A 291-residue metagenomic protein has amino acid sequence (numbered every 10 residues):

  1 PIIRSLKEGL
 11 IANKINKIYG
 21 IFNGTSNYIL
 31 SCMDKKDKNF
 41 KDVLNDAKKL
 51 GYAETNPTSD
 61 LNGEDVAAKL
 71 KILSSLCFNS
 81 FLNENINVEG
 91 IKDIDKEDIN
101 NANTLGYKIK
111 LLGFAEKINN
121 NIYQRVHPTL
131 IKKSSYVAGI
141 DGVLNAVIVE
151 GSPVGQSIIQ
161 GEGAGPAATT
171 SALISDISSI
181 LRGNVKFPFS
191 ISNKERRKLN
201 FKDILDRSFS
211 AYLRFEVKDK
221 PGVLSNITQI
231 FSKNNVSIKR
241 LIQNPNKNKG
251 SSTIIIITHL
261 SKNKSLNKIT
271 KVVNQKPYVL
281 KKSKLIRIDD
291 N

Functional and structural regions predicted by a protein language model:
P1, N16-N23, N85-E89, K262-Y278: Short, basic, helix/turn surface patches
P1-D65, I72: Rossmann-like NAD(P)H-binding beta-loop-alpha module
K17-Y19, N27-L30, D46, Y52-N56 (+3 more regions): Catalytic, metal-anchored helix/loop core of enzyme active sites in primary metabolism
F22, K36-F40, S59, G63-A67 (+6 more regions): Generic structural signal for well-ordered, non-membrane alpha-helical segments in soluble metabolic enzymes
K36-K38, C77-N83, L181-V185: Short helix-capping/linker segments at secondary-structure and domain boundaries
V43-G139, L144-A146: Substrate-binding/catalytic subdomain of NAD(P)-dependent oxidoreductase enzymes
I177-N291: A conserved regulatory-domain signal marking ACT and ACT-like small-molecule sensing domains and adjacent regulatory
